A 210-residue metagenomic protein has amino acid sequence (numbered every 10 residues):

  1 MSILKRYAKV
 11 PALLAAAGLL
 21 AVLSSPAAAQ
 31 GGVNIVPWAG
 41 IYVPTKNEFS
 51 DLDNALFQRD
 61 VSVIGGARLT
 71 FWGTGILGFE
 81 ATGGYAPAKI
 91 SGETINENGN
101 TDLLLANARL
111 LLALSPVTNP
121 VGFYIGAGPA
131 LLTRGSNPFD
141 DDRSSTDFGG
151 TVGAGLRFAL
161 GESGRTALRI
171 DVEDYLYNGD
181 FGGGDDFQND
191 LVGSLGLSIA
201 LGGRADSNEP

Functional and structural regions predicted by a protein language model:
M1-G31, G202-P210: Cleavable N-terminal export/targeting peptides
A27-V33, I76, S115-G122, L160-T166 (+1 more regions): Short loop/turn motifs that connect adjacent beta-strands in outer-membrane beta-barrel proteins
A27-W72, V192-R204: Short glycine/proline- and aromatic-enriched beta-strand/turn motifs that initiate or cap beta-hairpins
G31-V33, R59-G65, N100-A106, V121 (+2 more regions): Residues that define the transmembrane beta-barrel architecture of outer-membrane proteins
P37-V43, A81-Y85, I125-L131, L156 (+1 more regions): Transmembrane beta-barrel strands of outer-membrane/channel proteins
N47-N54, I90-E97, G135-T146, D180-F187: Outer-membrane beta-barrel translocator domains and adjoining extracellular loop/strand segments of Gram-negative
L56, A88, F158-P210: Predominantly the C-terminal beta-signal and adjacent terminal strand-loop region of outer-membrane beta-barrel
R68-F139, D147, L160-E162, S194: Gram-negative (and chloroplast) outer-membrane scaffold detector with strong preference for beta-barrel transmembrane
